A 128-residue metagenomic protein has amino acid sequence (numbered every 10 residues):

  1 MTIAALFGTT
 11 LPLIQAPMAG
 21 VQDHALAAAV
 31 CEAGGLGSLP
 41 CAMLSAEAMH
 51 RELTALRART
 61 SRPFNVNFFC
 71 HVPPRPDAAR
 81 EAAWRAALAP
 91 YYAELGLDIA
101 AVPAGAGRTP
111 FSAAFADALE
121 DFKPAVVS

Functional and structural regions predicted by a protein language model:
M1-S128: Active-site entrance/lid segments in N-terminal catalytic domains of soluble metabolic enzymes
